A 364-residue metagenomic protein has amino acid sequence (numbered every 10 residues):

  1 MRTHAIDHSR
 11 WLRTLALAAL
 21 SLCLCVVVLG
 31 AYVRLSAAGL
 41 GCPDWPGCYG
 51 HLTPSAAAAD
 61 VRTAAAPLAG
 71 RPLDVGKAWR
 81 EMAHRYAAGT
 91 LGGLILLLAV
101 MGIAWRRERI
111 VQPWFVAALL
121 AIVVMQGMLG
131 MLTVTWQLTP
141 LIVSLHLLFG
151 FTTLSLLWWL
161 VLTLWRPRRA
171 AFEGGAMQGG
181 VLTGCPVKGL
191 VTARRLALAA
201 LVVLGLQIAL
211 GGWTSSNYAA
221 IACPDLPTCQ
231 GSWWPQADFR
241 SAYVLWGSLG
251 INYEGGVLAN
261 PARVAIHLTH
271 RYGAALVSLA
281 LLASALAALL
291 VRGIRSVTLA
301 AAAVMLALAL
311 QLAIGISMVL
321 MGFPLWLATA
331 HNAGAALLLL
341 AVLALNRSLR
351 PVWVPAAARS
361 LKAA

Functional and structural regions predicted by a protein language model:
M1-C23, T192-V202: Start-transfer (signal-anchor) and selected internal transmembrane alpha helices of multi-pass inner/ER membrane
T14-P46, V203-T214: N-terminal signal-anchor transmembrane alpha helix
A18-L29, W114-L132, A199-Q207, L299-L320: Small-polar-interrupted transmembrane alpha-helices in polytopic inner-membrane proteins
Y32-D44, V124-L147, T214-D225, R263 (+1 more regions): Interfacial helix-loop-helix junctions of multi-pass membrane proteins
L35-E81, A220-R263: Extracytosolic (periplasmic/ER-lumenal) interhelical loops and adjacent juxtamembrane/interface segments of multi-pass
A78-L97, L141-T153, A265-A283, A328-L337: Membrane-interface loop-to-helix entry segments
G102-A117, A285-V304: Membrane-interface helix-loop-helix junctions at transmembrane boundaries of multi-pass membrane enzymes, predominantly
W159-A171, T192, L196, L340-A364: A juxtamembrane structural motif centered on a specific transmembrane helix
